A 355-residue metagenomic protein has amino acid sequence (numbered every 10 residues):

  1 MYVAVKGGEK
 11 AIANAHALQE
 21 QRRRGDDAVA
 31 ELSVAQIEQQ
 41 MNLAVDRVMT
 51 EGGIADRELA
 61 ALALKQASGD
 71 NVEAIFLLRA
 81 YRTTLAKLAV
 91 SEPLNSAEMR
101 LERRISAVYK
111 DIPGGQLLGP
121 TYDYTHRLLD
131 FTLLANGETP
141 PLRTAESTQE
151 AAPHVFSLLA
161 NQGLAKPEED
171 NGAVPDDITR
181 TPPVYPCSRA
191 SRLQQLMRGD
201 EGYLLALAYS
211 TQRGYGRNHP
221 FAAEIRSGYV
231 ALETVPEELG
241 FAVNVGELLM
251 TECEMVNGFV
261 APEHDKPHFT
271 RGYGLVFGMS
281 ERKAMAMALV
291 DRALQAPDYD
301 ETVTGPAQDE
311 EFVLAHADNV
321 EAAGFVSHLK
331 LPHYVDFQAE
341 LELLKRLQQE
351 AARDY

Functional and structural regions predicted by a protein language model:
M1-T50, S96-G119, D123: N-terminal, Lys/Arg-enriched amphipathic/low-complexity engagement segments that precede the first folded domain
G7-G8, N14, D70, D200 (+1 more regions): Intrinsic-disorder/low-complexity, polar/charged segments
V34-E58, A63-A89, P93: Hydrophobic alpha-helical segments, chiefly the membrane-spanning helices and signal/signal-anchor peptides
D46-K65, K110-N171: Generic hydrophobic segment detector
V72-G137: A generic, well-ordered mixed alpha/beta core segment in the N-terminal half of proteins
R143-Y355: Acidic, serine/proline-rich low-complexity intrinsically disordered regions
